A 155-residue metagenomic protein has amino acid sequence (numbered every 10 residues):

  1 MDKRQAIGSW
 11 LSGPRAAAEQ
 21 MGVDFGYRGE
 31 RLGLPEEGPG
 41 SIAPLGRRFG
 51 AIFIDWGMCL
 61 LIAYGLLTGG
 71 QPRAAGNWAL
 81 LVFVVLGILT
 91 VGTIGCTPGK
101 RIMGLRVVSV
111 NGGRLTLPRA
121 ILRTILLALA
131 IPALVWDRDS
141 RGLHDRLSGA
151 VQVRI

Functional and structural regions predicted by a protein language model:
M1-I155: Membrane-interfacial and juxtamembrane segments of integral membrane proteins
